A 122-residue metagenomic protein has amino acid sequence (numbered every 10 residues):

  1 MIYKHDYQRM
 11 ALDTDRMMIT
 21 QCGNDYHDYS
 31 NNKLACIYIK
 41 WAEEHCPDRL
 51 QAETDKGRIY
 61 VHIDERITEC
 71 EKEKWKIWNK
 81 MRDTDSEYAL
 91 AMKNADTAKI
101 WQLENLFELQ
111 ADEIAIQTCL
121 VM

Functional and structural regions predicted by a protein language model:
M1-K4, Q8-D13: N-terminal accessory interaction module
I2, K33-C36, D96: Alpha-helical structural elements
L12-I77: Extended, surface-exposed interaction regions
K80-M122: C-terminal charged interaction modules
